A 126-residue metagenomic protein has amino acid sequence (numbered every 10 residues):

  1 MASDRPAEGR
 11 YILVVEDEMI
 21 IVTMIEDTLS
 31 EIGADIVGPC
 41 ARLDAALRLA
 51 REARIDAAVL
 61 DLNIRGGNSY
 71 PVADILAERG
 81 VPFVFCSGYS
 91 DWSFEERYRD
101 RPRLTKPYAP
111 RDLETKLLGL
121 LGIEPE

Functional and structural regions predicted by a protein language model:
M1-Y11, E95, A109-E126: Non-catalytic signal-transmission and effector/linker regions of two-component phosphorelay proteins
E16: Conserved acidic carboxylate
M19-G38: Two-component/phosphorelay signaling modules centered on CheY-like receiver
P39-A57: Acidic, metal-coordinating helix/loop segments flanking the phosphotransfer/catalytic sites of two-component signaling
D61: Active-site residues of response regulator receiver
G66-P71: Acidic catalytic/metal-coordinating carboxylates
K106: A Lys-centered signature of the CheY-like receiver
